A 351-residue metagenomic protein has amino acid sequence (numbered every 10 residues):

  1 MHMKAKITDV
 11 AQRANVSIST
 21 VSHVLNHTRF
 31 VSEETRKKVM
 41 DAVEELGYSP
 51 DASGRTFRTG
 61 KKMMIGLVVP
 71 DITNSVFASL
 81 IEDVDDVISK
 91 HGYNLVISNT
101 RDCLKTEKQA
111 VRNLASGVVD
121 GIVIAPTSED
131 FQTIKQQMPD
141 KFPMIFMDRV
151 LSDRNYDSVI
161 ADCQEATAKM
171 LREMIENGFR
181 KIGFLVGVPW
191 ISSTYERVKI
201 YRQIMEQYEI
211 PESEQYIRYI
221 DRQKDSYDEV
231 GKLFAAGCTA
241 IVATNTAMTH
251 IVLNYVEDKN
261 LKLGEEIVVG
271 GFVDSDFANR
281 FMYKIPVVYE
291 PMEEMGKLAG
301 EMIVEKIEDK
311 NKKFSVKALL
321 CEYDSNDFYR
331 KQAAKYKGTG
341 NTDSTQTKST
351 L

Functional and structural regions predicted by a protein language model:
M1-H2, G60-R172, E176, E229-A236: Alpha-helical recognition/docking segments in bacterial nutrient-uptake and carbohydrate-utilization systems
M1-K61, V76, K335, T347 (+1 more regions): N-terminal helix-turn-helix DNA-binding module of bacterial transcription factors
K38, V76-K90, A166-M170, S192-P211 (+3 more regions): Short, solvent-exposed amphipathic alpha-helices that sit in or adjacent to ligand/effector-binding or catalytic
I88-N99, E206-Q223: Short beta-strand elements in bilobed, periplasmic/extracellular small-molecule ligand-binding domains
V159-F184, K199-I200, Q223-G231, T249 (+1 more regions): Hydrophobic alpha-helical segments within soluble ligand-binding/sensing domains
M170-Y208, K312-K331: An alpha-beta-alpha
R180-K181, E212-Q215, K262-V268: Short acidic capping loops at alpha-helix termini that bridge into adjacent secondary structure
E229-L351: Flexible loop/turn connectors
